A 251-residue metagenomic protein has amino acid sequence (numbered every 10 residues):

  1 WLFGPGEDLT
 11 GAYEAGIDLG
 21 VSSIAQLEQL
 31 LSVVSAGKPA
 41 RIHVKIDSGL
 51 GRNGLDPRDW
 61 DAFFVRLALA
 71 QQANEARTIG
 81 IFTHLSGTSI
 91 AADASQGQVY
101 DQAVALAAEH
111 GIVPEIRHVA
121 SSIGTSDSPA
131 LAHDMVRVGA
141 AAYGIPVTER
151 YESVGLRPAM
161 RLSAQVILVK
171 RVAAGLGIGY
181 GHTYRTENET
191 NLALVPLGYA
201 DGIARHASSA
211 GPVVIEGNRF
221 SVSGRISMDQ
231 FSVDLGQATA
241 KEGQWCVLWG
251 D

Functional and structural regions predicted by a protein language model:
W1-H118: Active-site-proximal beta-alpha core segment in soluble small-molecule metabolic enzymes
G6-T10, S23-Q29, A40, T88 (+1 more regions): Active-site anion/phosphate-binding pocket segments in diverse small-molecule metabolic enzymes
